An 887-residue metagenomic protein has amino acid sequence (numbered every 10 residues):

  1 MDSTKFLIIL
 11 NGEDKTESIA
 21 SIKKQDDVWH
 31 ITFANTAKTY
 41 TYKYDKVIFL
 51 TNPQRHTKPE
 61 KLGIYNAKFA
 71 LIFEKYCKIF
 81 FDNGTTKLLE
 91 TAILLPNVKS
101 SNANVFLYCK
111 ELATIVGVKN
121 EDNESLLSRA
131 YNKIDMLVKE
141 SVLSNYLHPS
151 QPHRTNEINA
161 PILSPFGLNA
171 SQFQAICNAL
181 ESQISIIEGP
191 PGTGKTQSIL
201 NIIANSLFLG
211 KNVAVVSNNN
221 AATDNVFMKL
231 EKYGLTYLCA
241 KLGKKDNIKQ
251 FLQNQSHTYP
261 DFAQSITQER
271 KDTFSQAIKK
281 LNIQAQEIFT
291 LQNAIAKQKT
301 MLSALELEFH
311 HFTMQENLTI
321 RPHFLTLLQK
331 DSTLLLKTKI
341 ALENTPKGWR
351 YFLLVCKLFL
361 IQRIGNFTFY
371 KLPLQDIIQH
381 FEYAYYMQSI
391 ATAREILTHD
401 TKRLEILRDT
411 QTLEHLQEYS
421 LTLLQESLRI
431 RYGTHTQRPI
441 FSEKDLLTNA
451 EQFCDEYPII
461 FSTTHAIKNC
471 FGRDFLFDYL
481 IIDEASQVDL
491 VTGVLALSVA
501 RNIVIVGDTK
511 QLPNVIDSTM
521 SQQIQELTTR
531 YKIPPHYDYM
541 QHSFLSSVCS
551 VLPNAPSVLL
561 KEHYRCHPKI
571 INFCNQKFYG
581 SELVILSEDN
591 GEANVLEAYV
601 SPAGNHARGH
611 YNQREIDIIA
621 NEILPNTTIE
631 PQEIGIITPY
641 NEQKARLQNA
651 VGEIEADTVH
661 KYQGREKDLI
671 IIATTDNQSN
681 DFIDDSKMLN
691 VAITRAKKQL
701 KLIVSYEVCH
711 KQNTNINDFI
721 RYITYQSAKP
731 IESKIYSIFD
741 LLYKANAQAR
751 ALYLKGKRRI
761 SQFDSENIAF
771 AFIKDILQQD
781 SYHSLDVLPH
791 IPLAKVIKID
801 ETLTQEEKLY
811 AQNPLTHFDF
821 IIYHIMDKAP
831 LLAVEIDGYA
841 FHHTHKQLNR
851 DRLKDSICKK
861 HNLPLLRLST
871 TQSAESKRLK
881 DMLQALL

Functional and structural regions predicted by a protein language model:
M1-R55, Y237, K244-K249, Q253-I406: Charged C-terminal transducer/switch regions of large nucleotide-driven machines
N35-A37, Y42-Y44, T51, H56-N178 (+3 more regions): Pre-P-loop entry segment of helicase/translocase ATPase cores
T57, N83, P152-S265, P322-K330 (+2 more regions): ASCE P-loop NTPase helicase motor core
N102-G167, K337-L476: Conserved helicase NTPase catalytic core signature
F475-I481, R665-D676, V691, Q699-L702: A short beta-strand element within the Helicase C-terminal
T519-V558, S679-S781: Helicase C-terminal subdomain and adjacent C-terminal extension
G580-N649: Conserved helicase/translocase motor-coupling segment
S733-L887: Nucleic-acid endo/exonuclease domains
